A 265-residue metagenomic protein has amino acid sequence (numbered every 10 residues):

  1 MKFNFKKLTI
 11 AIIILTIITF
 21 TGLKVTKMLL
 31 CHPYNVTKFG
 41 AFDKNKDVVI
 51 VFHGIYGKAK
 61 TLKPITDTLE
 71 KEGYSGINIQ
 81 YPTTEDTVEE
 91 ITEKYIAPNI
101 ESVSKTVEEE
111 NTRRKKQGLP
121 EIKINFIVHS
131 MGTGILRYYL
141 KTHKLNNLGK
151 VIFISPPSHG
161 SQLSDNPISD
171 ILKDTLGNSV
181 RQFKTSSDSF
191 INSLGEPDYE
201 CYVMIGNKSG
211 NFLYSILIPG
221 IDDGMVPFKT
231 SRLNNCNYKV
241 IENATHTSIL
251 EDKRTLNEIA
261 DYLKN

Functional and structural regions predicted by a protein language model:
M1-I18: N-terminal Sec-pathway targeting helices
F3, T26-L29, T61: Short, surface-exposed patches at the edges or C-terminal ends of soluble domains, predominantly
T19-V36: Membrane-interface motif at the C-terminal end of an N-terminal transmembrane signal
C31-D47: Short beta-strand-to-loop junctions in surface cap/lid or active-site-entrance loops
V48-I50, Y202: Conserved beta-strand elements of the Class I
I50-I55, K60, L69, G76-I79 (+2 more regions): Serine-dependent carboxylesterase/thioesterase catalytic core of lipase-like alpha/beta-hydrolase/SGNH enzymes
K141-N265: Helical cap/lid subdomain of alpha/beta-hydrolase-fold lipid enzymes that gates access to the catalytic pocket
